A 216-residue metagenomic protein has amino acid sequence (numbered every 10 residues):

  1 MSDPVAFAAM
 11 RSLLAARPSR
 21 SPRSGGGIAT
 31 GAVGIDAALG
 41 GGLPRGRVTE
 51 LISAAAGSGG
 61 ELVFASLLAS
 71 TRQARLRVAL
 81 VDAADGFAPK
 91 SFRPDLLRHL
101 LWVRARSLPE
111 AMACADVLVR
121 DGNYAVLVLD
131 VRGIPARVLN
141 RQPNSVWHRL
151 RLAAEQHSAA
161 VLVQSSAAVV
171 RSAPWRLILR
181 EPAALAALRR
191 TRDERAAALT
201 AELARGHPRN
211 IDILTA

Functional and structural regions predicted by a protein language model:
M1-L80, P94-L97, A216: Detector for small/aliphatic-rich hydrophobic stretches
V33, A37, M112-V117, H148 (+1 more regions): Solvent-exposed alpha-helical segments within well-ordered globular domains of core cellular machineries
I35, L51, L100, L127 (+1 more regions): Conserved RecA-like P-loop NTPase ATPase core
T49, A79-V81, L101-V103, L162 (+1 more regions): Hydrophobic/aromatic beta-strand patches that form the interior of the parallel beta-sheet core in alpha/beta enzyme
S66, A74-R137: Conserved inter-motif catalytic segment of the P-loop NTP-binding fold
I134-L139, V170-S172: Short, solvent-exposed loop/turn segments at secondary-structure junctions
R141-R149: Charged helix-capping and loop-helix junction motifs
R151, E155-A216: Phosphate-binding/switch region of NTP-binding enzymes
